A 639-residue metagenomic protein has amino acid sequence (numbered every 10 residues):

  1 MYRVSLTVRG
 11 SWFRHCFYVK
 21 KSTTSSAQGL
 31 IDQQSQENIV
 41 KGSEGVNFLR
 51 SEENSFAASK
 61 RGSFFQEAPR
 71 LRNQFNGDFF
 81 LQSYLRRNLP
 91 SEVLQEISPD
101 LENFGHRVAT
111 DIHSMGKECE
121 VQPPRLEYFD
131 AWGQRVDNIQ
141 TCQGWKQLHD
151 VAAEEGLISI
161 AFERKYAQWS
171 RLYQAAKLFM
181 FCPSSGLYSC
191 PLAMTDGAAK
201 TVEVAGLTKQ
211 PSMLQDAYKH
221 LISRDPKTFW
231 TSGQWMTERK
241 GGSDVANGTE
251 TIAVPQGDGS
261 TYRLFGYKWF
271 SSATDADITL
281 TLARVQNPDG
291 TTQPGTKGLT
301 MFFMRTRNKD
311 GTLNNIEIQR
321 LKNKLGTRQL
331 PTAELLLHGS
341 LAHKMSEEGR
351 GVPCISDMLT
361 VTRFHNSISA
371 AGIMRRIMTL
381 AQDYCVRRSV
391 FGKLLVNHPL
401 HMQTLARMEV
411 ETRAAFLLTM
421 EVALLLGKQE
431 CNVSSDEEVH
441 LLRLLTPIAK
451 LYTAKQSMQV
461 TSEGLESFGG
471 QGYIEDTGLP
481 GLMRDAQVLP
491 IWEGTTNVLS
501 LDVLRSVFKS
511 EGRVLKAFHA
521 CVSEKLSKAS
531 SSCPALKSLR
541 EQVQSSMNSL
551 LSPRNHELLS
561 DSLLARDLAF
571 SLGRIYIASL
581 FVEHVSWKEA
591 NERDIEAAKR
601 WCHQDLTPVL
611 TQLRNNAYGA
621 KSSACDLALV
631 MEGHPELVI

Functional and structural regions predicted by a protein language model:
W12, T24-A167, L637-I639: Extended, charge-enriched "interface" segments that sit outside catalytic cores
P99, N103-H106, H440-C521, R600-I639: Alpha-helix capping/hinge segments and adjacent helical runs
A131-T228, S272-T274, W492, E589-E592 (+1 more regions): Internal helix-loop-helix
W235-I278, V439-K455, Q459-E475, R554-D561: Flexible, glycine/threonine-enriched loop-and-boundary segments that flank and lead into catalytic domains of large
T261, F265-L313: A short core secondary-structure module
R307-Q319, K324, P331-T362, T379-N397 (+3 more regions): A glycine-rich, basic-preceded beta-loop-alpha segment at the flavin cofactor/substrate interface of flavin-utilizing
R413-K450, L551-L563, V582-R593: C-terminal helix-coil-helix/basic helical segment that borders enzyme active sites and/or dimer interfaces and provides
E524-I639: C-terminal amphipathic alpha-helical interaction region
